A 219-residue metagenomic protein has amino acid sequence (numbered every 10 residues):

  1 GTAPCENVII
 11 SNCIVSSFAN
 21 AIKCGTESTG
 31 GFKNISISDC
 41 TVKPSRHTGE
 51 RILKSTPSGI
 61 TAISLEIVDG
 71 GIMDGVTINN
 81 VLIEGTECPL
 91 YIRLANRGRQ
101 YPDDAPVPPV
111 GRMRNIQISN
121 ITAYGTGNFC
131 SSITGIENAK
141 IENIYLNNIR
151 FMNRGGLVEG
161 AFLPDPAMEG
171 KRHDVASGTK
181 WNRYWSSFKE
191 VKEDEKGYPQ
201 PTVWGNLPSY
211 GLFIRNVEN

Functional and structural regions predicted by a protein language model:
G1-N219: Extracellular/periplasmic carbohydrate-active domains that bind, remodel, or depolymerize complex polysaccharides
